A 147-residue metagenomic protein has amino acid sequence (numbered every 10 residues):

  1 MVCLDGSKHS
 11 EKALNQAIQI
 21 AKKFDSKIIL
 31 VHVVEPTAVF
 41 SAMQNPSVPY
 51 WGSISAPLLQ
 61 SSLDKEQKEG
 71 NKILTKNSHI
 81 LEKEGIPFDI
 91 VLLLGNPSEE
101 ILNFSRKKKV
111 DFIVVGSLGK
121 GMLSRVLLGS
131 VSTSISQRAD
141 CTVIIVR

Functional and structural regions predicted by a protein language model:
M1, E99, N103-R147: Gly/Ser-rich helix-loop-strand patches that form or flank binding pockets for ribonucleotide-derived cofactors
M1-P57, I80-E84: Small/aliphatic-rich secondary-structure junction motif
D5-G6, K65-E66, D89-I90, K120: A generic structural signal for short
S10, G70, L128-S132: Short, conserved glycine- and acidic-residue-centered signature motifs in active-site or ligand-binding loops
S26-K27, I86, V110, C141: Short glycine/serine/threonine/alanine-rich loop segments
I29, D89, I144: Conserved beta-strand positions in the Rossmann-like core of class I SAM-dependent methyltransferases
T37, K68, K72-I113: Structural beta-alpha unit
P57-K65: C-terminal alpha-helical "lid/dimerization" subdomain adjacent to the S-adenosyl-L-methionine
